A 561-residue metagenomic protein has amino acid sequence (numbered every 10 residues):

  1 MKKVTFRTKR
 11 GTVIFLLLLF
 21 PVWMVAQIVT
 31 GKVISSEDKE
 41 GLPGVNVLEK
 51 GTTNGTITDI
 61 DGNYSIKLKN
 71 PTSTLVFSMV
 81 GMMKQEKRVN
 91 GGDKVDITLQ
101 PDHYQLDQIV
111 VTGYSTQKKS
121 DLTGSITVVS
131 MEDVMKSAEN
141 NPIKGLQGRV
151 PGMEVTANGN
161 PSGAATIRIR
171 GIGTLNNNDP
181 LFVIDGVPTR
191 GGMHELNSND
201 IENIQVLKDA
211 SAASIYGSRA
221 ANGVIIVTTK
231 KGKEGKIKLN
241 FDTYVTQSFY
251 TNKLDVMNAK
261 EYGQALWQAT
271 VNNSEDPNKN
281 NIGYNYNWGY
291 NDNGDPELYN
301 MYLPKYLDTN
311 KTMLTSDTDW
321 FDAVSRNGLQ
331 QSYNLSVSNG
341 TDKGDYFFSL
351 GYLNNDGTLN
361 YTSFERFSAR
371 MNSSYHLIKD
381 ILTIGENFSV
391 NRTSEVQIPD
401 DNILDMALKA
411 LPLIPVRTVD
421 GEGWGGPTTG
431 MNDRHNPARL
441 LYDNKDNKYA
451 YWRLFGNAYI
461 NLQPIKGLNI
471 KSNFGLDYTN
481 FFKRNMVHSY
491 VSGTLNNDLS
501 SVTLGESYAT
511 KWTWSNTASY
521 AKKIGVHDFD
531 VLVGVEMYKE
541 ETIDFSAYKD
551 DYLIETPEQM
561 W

Functional and structural regions predicted by a protein language model:
M1-M371, H376-L377, L382-G385, F455-G456 (+1 more regions): Short, small/polar-rich motifs associated with maturation and membrane association, primarily at protein termini
S120, K233-D317, T358-F364, S368-F455 (+1 more regions): Surface-exposed loop/interface segments of Gram-negative outer-membrane beta-barrel transport/assembly proteins
L146, P151, L411-L413, K466: Proline-centered flexible-loop/turn and helix-kink motifs
G340-T341, L377-K379, L462-L468, K522-G525: Outer-membrane beta-barrel strand-turn architecture
